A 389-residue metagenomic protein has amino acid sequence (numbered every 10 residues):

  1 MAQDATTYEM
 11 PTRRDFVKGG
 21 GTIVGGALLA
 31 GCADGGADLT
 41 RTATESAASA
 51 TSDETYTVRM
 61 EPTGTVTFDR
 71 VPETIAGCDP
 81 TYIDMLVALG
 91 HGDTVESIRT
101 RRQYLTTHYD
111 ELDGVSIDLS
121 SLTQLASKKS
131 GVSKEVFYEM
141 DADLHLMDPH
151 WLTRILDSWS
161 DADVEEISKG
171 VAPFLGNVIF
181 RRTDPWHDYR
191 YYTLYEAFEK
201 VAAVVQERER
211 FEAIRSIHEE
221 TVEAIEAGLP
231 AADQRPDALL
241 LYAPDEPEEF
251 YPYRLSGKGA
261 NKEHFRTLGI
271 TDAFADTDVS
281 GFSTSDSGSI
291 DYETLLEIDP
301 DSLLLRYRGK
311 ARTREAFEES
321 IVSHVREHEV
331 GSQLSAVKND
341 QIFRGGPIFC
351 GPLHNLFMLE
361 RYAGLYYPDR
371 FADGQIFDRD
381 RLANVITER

Functional and structural regions predicted by a protein language model:
A2-M85, E209-D245, R306-G309, V322 (+2 more regions): Bacterial Sec-exported substrate-binding components of ABC uptake systems
T74-S160, E165-E166, A273-D276, S283 (+1 more regions): A short, structured surface patch at a secondary-structure boundary
A76-G77, E96-S97, L144-D148, F174-G176 (+3 more regions): Structural recognition of the beta-strand scaffold that forms the well-ordered cores of secreted hydrolase catalytic
I83-V87, E135-E139, E165, K169 (+10 more regions): Solvent-exposed, polar/charged alpha-helical surfaces in well-ordered, non-transmembrane soluble domains, broadly
H91, M140, K169-V171, L268-G269 (+1 more regions): Short, structured coil segments at secondary-structure junctions
R102-H108, W151-S160, L175-A197, Q234-E263: Extracytoplasmic ligand-binding site segments that recognize negatively charged/polar headgroups
P185-Y192, E196, L305-R389: Structured C-terminal subdomain patch of bacterial secreted/periplasmic proteins
Y251-D286: Alpha-helical, coiled-coil/dimerization segments enriched in small aliphatic residues
